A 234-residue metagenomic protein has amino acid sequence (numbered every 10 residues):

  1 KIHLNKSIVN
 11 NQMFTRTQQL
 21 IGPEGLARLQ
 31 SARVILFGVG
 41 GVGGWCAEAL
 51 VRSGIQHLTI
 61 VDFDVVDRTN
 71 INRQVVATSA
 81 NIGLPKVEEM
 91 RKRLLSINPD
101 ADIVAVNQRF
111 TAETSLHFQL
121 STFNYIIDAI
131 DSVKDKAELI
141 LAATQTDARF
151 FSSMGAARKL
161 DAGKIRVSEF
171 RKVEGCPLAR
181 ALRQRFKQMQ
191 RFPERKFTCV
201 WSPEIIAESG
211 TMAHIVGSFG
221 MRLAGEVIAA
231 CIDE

Functional and structural regions predicted by a protein language model:
I2-I35: N-terminal charged helix/coil linker that caps or initiates catalytic domains
I2-I8, Q30, S121-Y125, I130-E138 (+3 more regions): Glycine-rich phosphate/adenylate-binding loop
L36-G38, V61: Conserved N-terminal Rossmann-fold NAD(P)-binding element of oxidoreductases
V42: Hydrophobic/small residue at the entry helix of a nucleotide-binding pocket
R52-H57: Conserved S-adenosyl-L-methionine
I60-N98: Glycine-rich phosphate-binding loop and adjoining beta1-alpha1-beta2 segment of Rossmann-like nucleotide-binding folds
N107-T114: Conserved SAM/SAH-binding loop
